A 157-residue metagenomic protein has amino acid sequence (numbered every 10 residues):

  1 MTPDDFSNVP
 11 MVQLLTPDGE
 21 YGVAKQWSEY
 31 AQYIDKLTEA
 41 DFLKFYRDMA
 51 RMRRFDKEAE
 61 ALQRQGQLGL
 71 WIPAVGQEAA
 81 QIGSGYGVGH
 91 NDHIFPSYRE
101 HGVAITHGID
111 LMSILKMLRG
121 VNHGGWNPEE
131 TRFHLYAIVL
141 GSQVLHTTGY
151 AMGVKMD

Functional and structural regions predicted by a protein language model:
M1-R99: N-terminal amphipathic, basic-rich helices that act as targeting or association modules
R54-D157: Cofactor-binding active-site loop characterized by glycine-rich and histidine/acidic residues
